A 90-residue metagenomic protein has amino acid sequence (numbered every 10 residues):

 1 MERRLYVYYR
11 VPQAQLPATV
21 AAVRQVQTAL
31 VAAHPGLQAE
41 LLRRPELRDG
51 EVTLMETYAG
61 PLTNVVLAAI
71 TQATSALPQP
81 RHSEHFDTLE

Functional and structural regions predicted by a protein language model:
M1-V66, S83-E90: Short S/T/G/P-rich N-terminal loop/turn motif that feeds into the first structured element of a domain
Q27-V31, T71-P80: A common structural junction motif
